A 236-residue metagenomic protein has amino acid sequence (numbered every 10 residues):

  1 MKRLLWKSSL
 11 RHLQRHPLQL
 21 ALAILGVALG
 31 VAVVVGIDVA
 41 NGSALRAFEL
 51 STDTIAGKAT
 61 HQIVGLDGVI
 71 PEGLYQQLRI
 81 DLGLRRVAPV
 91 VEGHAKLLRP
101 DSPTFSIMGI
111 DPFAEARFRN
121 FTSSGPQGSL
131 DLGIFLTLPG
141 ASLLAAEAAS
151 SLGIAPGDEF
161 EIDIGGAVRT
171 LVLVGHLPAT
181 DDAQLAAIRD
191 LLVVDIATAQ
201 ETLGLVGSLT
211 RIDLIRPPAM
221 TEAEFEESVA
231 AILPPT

Functional and structural regions predicted by a protein language model:
M1-T236: Alpha-helical transmembrane segments of bacterial inner-membrane membrane proteins
